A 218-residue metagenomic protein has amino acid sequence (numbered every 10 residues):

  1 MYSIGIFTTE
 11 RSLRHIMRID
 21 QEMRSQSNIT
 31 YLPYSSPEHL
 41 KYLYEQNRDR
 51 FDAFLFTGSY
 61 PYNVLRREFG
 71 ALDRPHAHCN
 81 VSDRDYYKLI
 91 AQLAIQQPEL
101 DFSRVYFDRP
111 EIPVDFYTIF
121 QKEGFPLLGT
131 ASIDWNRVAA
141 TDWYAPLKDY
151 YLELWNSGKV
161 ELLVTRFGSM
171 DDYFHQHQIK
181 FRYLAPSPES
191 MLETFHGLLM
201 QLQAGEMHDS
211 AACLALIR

Functional and structural regions predicted by a protein language model:
M1-S27: N-terminal basic/disordered segments at the start of proteins
G5-T8, Q26-T30, D115, I133-A139: Short acidic/polar alpha-helix capping motifs at helix-coil junctions
I6, L43-Y44: Extended, charged helical scaffold/adaptor regions
I29-E38: A short beta-strand-loop structural module common to alpha/beta enzyme folds
N47: Hard-cation-handling environments
F51-V64, D73-R218: Hydrophobic, helix-rich cores of sensory/ligand-binding and other regulatory modules that couple small-molecule
E68-G70: Helix-loop junctions on the outward
